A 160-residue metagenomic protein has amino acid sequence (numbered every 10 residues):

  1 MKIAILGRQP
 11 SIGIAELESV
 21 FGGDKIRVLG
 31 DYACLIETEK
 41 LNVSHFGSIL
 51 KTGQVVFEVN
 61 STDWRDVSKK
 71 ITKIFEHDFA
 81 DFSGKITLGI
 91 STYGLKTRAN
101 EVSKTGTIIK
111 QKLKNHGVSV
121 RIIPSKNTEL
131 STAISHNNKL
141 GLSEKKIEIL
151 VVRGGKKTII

Functional and structural regions predicted by a protein language model:
M1, T87, K146-E148: Broad gene-expression machinery/nucleic-acid interaction feature
M1-R8: Short glycine-/aliphatic-rich beta-strand segments at the starts of folded cytosolic domains
L6, A15-L142: Non-catalytic nucleic-acid substrate-recognition regions in nucleic-acid-modifying enzymes
S11-I12: Short alpha-helical
T132-I160: C-terminal edge-of-domain segments
